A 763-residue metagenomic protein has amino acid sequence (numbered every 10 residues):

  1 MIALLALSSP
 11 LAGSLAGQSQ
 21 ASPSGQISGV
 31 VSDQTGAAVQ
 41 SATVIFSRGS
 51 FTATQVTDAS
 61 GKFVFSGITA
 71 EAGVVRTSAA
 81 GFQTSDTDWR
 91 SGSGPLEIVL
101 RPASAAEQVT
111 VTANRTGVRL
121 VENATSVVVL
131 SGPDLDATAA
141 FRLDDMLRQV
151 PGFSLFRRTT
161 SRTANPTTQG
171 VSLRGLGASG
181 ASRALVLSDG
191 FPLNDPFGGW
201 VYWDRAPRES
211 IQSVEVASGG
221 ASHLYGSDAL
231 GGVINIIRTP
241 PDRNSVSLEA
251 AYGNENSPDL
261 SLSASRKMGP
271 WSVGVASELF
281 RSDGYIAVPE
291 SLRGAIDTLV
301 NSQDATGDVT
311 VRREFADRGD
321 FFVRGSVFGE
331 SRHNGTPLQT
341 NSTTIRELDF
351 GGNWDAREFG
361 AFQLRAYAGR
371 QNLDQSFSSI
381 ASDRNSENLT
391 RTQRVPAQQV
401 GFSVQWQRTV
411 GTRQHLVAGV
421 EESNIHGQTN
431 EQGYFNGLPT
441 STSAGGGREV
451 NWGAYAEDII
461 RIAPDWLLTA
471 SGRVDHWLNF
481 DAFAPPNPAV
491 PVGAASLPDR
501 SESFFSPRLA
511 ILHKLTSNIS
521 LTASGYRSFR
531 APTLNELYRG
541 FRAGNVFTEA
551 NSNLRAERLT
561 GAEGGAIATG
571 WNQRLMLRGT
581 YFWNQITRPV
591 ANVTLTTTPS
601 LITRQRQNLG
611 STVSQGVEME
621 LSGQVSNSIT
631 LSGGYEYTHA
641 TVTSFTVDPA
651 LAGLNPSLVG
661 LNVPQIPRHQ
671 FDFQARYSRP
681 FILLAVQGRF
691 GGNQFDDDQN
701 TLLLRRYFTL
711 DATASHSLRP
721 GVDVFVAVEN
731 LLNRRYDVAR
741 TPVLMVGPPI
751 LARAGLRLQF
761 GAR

Functional and structural regions predicted by a protein language model:
S24, S32-A37, T43-V44, S78-F82 (+3 more regions): Short, acidic, small-residue-rich periplasmic hinge/interaction motif at the N-terminus of Gram-negative outer-membrane
V127, D144-D195, Q212: Extracytoplasmic beta-strand/coil segments of soluble accessory domains associated with Gram-negative outer-membrane
F191-S218: Short acidic/polar hinge/loop motifs at secondary-structure boundaries that mediate gating or recognition
S222-H223, N235, R243-A251, S263-T344: Periplasmic-side early beta-strands and strand-to-turn transitions of outer-membrane beta-barrels
R312-F328, T344-V490, S496-L497, L512-K514 (+3 more regions): Face-selective signature of the C-terminal outer-membrane beta-barrel domain
E314, D458, A523, E557-A562 (+2 more regions): Conserved C-terminal beta-signal and adjacent last beta-strands/turns of outer-membrane beta-barrel proteins
F362-S379, L512-K514, S520-Y526, R530 (+4 more regions): Membrane-embedded beta-barrel scaffold of Gram-negative outer-membrane proteins
L468, H476, R574, R578 (+2 more regions): Gram-negative outer-membrane beta-barrel transporters
